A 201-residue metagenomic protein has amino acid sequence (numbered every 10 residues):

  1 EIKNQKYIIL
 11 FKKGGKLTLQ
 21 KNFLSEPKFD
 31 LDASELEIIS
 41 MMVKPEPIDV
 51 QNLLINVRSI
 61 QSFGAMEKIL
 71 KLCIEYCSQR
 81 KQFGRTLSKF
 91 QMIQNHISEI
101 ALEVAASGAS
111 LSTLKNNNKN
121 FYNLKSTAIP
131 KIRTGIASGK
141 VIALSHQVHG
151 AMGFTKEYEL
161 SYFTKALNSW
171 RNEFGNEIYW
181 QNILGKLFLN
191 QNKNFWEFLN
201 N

Functional and structural regions predicted by a protein language model:
E1-E67, K71, E197-N201: FAD-binding core of flavoproteins
V50, I55-N201: Alpha-helical interface subdomain recognition
